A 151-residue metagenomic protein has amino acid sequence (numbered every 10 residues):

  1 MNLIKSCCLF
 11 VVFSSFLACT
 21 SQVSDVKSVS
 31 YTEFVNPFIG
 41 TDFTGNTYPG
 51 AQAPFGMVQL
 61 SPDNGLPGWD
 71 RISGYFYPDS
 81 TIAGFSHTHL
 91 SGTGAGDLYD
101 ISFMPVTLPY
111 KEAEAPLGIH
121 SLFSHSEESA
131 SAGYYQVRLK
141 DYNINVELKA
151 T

Functional and structural regions predicted by a protein language model:
M1-C8: Bacterial N-terminal signal peptides that target proteins for export
V11-S14: Repetitive helical segments and hydrophobic/amphipathic motifs
L17-A18: C-terminal motif of bacterial Sec signal peptides marking the signal peptidase cleavage site
S24-T151: Accessory carbohydrate-recognition regions in carbohydrate-active enzymes
